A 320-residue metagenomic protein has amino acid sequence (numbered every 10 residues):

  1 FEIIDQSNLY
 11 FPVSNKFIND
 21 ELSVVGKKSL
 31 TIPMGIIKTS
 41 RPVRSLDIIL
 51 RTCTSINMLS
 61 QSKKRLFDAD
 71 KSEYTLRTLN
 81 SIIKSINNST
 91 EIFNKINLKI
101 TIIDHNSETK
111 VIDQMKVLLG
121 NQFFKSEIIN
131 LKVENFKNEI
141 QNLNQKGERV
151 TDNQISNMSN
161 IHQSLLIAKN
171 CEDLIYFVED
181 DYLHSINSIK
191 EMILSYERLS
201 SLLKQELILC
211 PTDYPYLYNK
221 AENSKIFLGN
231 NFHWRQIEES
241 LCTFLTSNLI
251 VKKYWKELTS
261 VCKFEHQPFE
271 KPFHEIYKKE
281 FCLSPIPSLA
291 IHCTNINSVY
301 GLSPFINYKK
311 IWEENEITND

Functional and structural regions predicted by a protein language model:
I3-K84, N88-I92: N-proximal low-complexity "stem/linker" segments adjacent to membrane-targeting elements
S7-G26, N248-D320: C-terminal catalytic/acceptor-binding lobe
L46-Q61, D104-H105, I128-N138, P211-Y214 (+1 more regions): Short loop/turn segments at strand-loop or loop-helix junctions that form parts of catalytic or ligand-binding pockets
D70-L79, D152-I161, H184-S188, E265 (+1 more regions): Phosphate/oxyanion-binding active-site loops and adjacent basic polyanion-contact surfaces
L98-I100, L209, C282: Hydrophobic/aromatic residues located in beta-strands of well-ordered beta-sheets within soluble catalytic
D104-E172: Active-site-proximal specificity loops/subdomain of glycosyltransferases
L143-G147, Q154, L165-K169, L174 (+1 more regions): Conserved catalytic core of nucleotide-sugar-dependent glycosyltransferases
